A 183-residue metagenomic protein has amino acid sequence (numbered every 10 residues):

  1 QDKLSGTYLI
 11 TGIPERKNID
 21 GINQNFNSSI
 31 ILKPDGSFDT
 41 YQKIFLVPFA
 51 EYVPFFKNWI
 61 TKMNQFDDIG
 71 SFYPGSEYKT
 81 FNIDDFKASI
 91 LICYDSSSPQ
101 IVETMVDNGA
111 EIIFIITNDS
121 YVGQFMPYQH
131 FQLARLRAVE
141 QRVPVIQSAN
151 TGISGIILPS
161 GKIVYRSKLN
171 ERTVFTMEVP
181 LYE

Functional and structural regions predicted by a protein language model:
Q1-E183: Enzyme catalytic cores with a strong preference for nitrogen-chemistry domains
